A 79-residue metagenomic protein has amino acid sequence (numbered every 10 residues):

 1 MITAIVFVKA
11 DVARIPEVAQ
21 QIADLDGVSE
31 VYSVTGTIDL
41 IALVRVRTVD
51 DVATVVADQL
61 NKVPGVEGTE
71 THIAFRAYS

Functional and structural regions predicted by a protein language model:
M1-S79: A compositional/biophysical signature of low hydrophobicity enriched in polar/charged and small residues
